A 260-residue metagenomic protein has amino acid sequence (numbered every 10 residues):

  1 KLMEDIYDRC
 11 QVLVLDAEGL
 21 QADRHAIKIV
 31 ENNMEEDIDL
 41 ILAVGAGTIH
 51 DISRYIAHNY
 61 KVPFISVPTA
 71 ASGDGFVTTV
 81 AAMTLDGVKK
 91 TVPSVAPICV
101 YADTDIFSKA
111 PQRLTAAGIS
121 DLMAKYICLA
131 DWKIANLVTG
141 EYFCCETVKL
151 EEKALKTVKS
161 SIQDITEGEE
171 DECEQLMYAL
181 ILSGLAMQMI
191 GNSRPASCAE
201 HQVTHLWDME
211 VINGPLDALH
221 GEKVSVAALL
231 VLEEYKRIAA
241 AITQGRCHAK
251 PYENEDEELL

Functional and structural regions predicted by a protein language model:
K1-L40: ATP/NTP phosphate-donor binding region
L13, L42-V44, I65-V67, A102 (+1 more regions): General beta-strand structural signal in soluble alpha/beta enzymes
N33-E36, A57, K90-V95, C99 (+4 more regions): Solvent-exposed alpha-helices and their adjacent loops that cap or buttress functional pockets in soluble metabolic
M34-I56, Y60-T69: A short, small-residue-rich loop immediately preceding and capping a beta-strand
V44, G73-V77, A218, E222: Active-site histidine-anchored catalytic micro-motif
N59-T157: A glycine/threonine-rich phosphate-anchoring loop and its flanking beta-alpha core in nucleotide/phosphate-binding
V148-L260: Active-site segments that bind and position negatively charged phosphate/pyrophosphate groups
